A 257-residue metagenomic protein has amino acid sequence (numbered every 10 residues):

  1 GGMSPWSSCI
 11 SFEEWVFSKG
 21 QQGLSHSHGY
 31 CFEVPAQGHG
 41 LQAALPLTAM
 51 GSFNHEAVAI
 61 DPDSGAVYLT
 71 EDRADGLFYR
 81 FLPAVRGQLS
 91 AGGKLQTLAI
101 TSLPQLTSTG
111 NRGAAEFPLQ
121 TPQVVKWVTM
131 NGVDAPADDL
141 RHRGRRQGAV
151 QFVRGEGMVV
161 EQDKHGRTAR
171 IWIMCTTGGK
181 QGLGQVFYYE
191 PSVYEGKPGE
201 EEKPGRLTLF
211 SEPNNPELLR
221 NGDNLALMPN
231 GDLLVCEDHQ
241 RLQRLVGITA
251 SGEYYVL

Functional and structural regions predicted by a protein language model:
G2-L257: Sequence/structural signature of beta-propeller domains
